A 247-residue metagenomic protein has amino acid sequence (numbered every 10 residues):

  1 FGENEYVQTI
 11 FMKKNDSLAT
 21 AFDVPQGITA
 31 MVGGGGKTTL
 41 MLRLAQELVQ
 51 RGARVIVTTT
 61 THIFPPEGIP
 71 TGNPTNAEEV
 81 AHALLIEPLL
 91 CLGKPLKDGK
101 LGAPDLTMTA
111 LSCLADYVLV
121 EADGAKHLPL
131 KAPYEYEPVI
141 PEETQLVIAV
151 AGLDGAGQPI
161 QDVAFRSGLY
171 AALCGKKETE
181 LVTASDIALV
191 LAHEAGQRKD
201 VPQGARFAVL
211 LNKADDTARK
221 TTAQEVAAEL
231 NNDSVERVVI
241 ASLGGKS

Functional and structural regions predicted by a protein language model:
F1-F11: N-terminal amphipathic/basic-hydrophobic helices that include classical n-h-c signal peptides and signal-anchor
K14-V49: Walker A (P-loop) phosphate-binding motif
M31, I56-T59, C91-K94, V118-A122 (+3 more regions): General beta-strand structural signal in soluble alpha/beta enzymes
G33, T60, K94-L96, N212-D215 (+1 more regions): Structural motif
A45-P95: N-terminal phosphate/diphosphate-binding loop that engages ATP/GTP or pyrophosphate donors across diverse enzyme folds
Q50-V55, Y117, A228-A241: Structural alpha-beta junctions
E87-L89, L114-V118, L146: Loop/turn-to-beta-strand initiation segments
G99-L114, D123-D233, G245: Conserved catalytic-core segment of NTP-binding enzymes
